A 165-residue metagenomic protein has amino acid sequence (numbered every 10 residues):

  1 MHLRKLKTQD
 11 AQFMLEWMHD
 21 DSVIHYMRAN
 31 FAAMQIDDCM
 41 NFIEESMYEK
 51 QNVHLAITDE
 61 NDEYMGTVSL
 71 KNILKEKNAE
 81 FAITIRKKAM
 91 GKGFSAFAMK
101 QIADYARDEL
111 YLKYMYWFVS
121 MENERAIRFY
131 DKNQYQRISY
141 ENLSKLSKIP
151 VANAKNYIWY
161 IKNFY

Functional and structural regions predicted by a protein language model:
M1-A32, I36-M40: A short, well-structured alpha-helix characteristic of acyl/acetyltransferase catalytic modules
F13, E80, T84, F97 (+2 more regions): Amphipathic alpha-helical recognition patches that constitute DNA-binding helices
A32-M90, N163-F164: Acetyl-CoA-dependent GNAT
R86-K88, K92, D108, M121-E122: Active-site acidic-Proline motif in GNAT/NAT acetyltransferases
A89, G93-I102: Conserved acetyl-CoA pyrophosphate-binding loop and the N-cap/start of the following alpha-helix in GNAT-like
A96-F97, M121-S139: Conserved active-site alpha-helix within GNAT-family acetyltransferase domains
I102-A106, M115, A126: Short hydrophobic clusters on alpha-helical segments that form packing/core surfaces in small helical domains
K113, S120-E124, Q136, L143-Y165: C-terminal "cap" of GNAT-fold acetyltransferases
